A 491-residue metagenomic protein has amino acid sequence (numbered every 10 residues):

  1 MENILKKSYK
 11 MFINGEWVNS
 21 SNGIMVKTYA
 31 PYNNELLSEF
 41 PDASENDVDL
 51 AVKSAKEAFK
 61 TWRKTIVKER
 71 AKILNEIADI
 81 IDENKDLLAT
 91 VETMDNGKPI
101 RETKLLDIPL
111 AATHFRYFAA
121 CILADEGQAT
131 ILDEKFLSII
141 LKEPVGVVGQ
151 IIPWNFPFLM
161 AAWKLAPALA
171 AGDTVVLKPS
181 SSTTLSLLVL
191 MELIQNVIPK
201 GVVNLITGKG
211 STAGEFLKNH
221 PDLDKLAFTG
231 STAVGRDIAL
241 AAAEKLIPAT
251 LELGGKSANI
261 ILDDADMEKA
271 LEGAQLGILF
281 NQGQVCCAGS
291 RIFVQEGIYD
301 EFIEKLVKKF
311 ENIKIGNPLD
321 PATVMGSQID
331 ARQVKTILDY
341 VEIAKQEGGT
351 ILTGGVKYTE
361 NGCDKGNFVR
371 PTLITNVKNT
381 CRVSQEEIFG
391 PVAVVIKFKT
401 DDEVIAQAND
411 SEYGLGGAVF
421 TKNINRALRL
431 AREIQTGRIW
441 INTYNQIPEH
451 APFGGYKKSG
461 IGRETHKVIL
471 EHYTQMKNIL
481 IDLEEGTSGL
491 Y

Functional and structural regions predicted by a protein language model:
M1-Y32: Hydrophobic face of amphipathic alpha-helices that form TPR/SEL1-like repeat modules and related alpha-solenoid
N34, R70, E92, F115 (+9 more regions): Residue-level signal for inorganic ion chemistry
E35-D125, K135: Glycine-rich loop-to-alpha-helix module at the N-terminal edge of alpha/beta enzyme cores
E35-E39, L223, K314, V341 (+2 more regions): Conserved C-terminal structural/oligomerization subdomain of aldehyde/semialdehyde dehydrogenase
L37-A43, A58-K64, Q150, N259-L262 (+5 more regions): Short, well-ordered beta-strand elements within core beta-sheets of diverse protein domains
F59, R63, A78-K85, A89 (+18 more regions): Structural signal for hydrophobic packing residues in well-ordered secondary-structure cores of soluble enzyme domains
G127-K269, F398: Rossmann-like NAD(P) dinucleotide-binding subdomain of oxidoreductase/dehydrogenase enzymes
A233-K378, I441, S488-L490: ALDH superfamily catalytic-core signature
